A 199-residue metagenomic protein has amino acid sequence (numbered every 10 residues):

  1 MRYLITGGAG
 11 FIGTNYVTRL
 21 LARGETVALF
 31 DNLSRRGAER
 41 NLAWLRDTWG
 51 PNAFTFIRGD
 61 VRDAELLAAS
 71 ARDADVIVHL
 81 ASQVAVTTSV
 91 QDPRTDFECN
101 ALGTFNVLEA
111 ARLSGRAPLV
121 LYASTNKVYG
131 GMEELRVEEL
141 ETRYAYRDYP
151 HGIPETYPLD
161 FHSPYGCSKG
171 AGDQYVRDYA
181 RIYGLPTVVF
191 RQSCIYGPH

Functional and structural regions predicted by a protein language model:
M1-I195: N-terminal Rossmann-like NAD(P)+-binding domain of SDR-like oxidoreductases, especially those catalyzing
